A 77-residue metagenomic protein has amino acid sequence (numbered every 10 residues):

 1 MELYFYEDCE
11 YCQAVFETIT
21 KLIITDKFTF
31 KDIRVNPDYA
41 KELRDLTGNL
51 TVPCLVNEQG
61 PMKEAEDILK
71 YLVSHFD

Functional and structural regions predicted by a protein language model:
M1-F28: Local sequence-structure signature of Cys/Sec-based thiol-disulfide redox active-site neighborhoods
C12-Q13, P37, M62: Loop/helix-junction capping segments adjacent to catalytic residues or to phosphate/diphosphate-binding pockets
D26-N36: A short beta-strand-loop structural module common to alpha/beta enzyme folds
D38-E42: Short acidic active-site motifs
R44-T51: Thiol/disulfide oxidoreductase modules built on the thioredoxin-like
T51-P61: A short, hydrophobic beta-strand/beta-hairpin element that forms part of a small beta-sheet core
Y71-H75: C-terminal alpha-helix
